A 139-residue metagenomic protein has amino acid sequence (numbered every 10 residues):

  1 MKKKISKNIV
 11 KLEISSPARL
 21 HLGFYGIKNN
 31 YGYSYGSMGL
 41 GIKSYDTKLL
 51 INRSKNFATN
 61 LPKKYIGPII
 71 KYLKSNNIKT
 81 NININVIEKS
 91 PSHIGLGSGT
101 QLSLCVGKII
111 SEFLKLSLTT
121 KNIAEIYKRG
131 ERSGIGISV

Functional and structural regions predicted by a protein language model:
M1-I94, S98, S111-L118, E131: ATP-binding N-lobe of GHMP and related small-molecule kinases
Q101-I109: Short amphipathic alpha-helical face segments that pack within enzyme cores and frequently flank/anchor catalytic
K108, E112, E125: Short, well-ordered alpha-helices that flank and scaffold nucleotide-derived cofactor binding pockets
T120-V139: Alpha/beta catalytic cores of group-transfer enzymes, especially the acyltransferase/condensing modules of polyketide
